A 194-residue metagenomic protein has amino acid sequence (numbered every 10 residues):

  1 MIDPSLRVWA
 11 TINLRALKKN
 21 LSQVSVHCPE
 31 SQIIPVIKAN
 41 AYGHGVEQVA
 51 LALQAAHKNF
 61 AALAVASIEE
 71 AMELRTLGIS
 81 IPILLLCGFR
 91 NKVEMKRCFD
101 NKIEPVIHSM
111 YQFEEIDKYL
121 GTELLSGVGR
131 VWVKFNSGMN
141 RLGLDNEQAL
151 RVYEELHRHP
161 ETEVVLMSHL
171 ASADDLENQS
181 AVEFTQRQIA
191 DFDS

Functional and structural regions predicted by a protein language model:
M1: Short, basic/glycine-rich phosphate-binding loops at helix/coil junctions that contact nucleotide phosphates
P4, V8-I12, A16-K18, P29-D191: Active-site-proximal beta-alpha core segment in soluble small-molecule metabolic enzymes
